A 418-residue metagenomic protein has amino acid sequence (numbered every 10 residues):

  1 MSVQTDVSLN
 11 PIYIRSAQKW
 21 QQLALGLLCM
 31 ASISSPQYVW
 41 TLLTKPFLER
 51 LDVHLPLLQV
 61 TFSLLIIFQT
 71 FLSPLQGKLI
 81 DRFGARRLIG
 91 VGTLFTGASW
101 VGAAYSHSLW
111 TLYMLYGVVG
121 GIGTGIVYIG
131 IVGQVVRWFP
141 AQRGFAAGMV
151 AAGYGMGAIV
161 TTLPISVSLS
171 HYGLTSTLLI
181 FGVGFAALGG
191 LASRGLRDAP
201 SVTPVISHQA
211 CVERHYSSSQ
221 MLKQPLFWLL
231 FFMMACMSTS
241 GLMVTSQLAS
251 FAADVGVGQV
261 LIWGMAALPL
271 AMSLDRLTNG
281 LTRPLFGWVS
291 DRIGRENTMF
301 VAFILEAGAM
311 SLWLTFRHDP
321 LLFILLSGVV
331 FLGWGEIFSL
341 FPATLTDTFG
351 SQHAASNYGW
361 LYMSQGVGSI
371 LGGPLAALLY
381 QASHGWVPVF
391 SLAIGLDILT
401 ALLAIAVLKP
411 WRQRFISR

Functional and structural regions predicted by a protein language model:
A31, S99, T111-G125, A235 (+1 more regions): Hydrophobic core of transmembrane alpha-helices in multi-pass small-molecule transporters, especially MFS/SLC-type
W40-K45, L222-F286: Extracytoplasmic gate region of multi-pass secondary transporters
F47-L48, L79-I80, V160-Y172, A252-A253 (+2 more regions): Interfacial helix-cap and linker-helix signal at transmembrane-aqueous boundaries of multi-pass secondary transporters
F71-L109, S290-E296: Conserved MFS/SLC helix-loop-helix module at the cytosolic interface between two early adjacent transmembrane helices
Y116-A152, G350: Cytoplasmic helix-loop-helix junction between adjacent transmembrane helices in 12-TM secondary transporters
Y154-D198: Helix-loop-helix hairpin linking two adjacent transmembrane segments in secondary transporters
R197-Y216, R414-R418: Flexible cytoplasmic inter-helical loops of multi-pass small-molecule transporters
A267-T344: C-terminal transmembrane helical hairpin of 12-TM major facilitator-type secondary transporters
